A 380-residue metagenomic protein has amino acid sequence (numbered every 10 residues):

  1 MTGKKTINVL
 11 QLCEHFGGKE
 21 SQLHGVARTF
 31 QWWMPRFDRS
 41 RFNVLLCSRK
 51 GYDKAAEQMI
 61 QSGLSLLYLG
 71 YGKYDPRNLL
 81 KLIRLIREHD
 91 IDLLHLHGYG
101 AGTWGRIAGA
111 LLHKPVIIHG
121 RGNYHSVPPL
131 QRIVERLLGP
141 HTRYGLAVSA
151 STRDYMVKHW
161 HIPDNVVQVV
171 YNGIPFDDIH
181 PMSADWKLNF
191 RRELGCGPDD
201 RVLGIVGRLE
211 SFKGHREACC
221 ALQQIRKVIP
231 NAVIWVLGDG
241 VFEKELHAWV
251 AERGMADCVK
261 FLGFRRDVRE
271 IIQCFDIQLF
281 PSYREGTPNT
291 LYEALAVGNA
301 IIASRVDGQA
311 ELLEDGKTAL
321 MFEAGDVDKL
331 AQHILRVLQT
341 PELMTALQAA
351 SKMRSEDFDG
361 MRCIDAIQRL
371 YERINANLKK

Functional and structural regions predicted by a protein language model:
Q22-W32, R201-K227, V241-A248, L320 (+1 more regions): A conserved mid-protein helix/loop that constitutes part of the nucleotide-sugar donor-binding site
L46-S48, A300-A303, L313: Short hydrophobic beta-strand element within catalytic cores of glycosyltransferases and related nucleotide-activated
I118-L146, H161: A conserved, positively charged/aromatic
P140-A184: Donor nucleotide-sugar binding/catalytic pocket of nucleotide-sugar-dependent glycosyltransferases
H180-C196, L343: A short helix/loop element that forms part of the nucleotide-sugar donor recognition site in Leloir-type
R192, K329, R336, L343-D357 (+1 more regions): A short, well-ordered alpha-helix in the C-terminal region of glycosyltransferases
F264, Y283: Aromatic "clamp/platform" in nucleotide-sugar-dependent glycosyltransferases that forms part of the donor/acceptor
D315-G316, L320-V327, R336-P341: Conserved acidic donor-binding segment of nucleotide-sugar-dependent glycosyltransferases
